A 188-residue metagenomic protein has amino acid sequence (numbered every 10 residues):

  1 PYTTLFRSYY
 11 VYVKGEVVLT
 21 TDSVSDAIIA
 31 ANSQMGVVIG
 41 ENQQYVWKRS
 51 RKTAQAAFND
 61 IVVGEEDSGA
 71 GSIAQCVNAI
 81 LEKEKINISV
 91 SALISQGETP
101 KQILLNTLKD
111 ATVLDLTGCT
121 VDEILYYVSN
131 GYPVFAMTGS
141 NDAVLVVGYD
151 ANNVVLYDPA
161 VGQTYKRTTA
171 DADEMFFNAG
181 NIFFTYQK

Functional and structural regions predicted by a protein language model:
P1-L5: Short, small-residue-biased leader/transition segments that mark boundaries at the very start of proteins
F6-V17, V37, R49-R51: Short aromatic-glycine-(Arg/Gly/Cys) micro-motifs in beta-strand/loop hairpins
Y9, Q44-Y45, V154: Hydrophobic residues embedded in beta-strands of well-ordered beta-sheets
Y12-E16, G40-Q44, T138-D142, Y186-K188: Short, flexible beta-strand-to-coil junctions
E16-T21, Y45, T164-Y165: Surface-exposed loop/edge segments in extracytoplasmic proteins
T20-V24, G40-Q44, S50-R51: Short, tandemly repeated low-complexity microdomains enriched for cysteine and small residues
T21-V37: A short, charged, amphipathic alpha-helix used as a generic interaction element across diverse proteins
T53-A57, V62-G69, I73-K188: Conserved active-site-adjacent core of cysteine acyl-enzyme catalytic domains
